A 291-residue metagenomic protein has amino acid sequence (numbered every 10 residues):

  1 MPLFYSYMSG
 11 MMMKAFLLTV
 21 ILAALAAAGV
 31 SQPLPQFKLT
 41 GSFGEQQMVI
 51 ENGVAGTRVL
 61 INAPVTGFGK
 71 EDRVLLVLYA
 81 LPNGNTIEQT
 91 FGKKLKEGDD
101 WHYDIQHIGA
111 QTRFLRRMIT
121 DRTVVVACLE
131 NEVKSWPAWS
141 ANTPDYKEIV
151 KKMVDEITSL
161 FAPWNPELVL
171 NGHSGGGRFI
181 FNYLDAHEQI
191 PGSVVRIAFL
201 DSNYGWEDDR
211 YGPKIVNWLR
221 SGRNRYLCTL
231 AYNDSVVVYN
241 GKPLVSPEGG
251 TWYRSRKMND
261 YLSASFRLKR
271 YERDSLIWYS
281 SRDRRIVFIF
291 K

Functional and structural regions predicted by a protein language model:
A15-L25: Sec-dependent N-terminal signal peptides
G29-L76: A domain-start/cap signature at the N-terminus of enzymes
V65-D121: Short, surface-exposed "cap/lid" segments of acyl-processing enzymes
I87-E88, S135-W139, R178-I180, W206-R210 (+1 more regions): Extracytoplasmic/secreted cell-surface and envelope-processing proteins
G109, C128, V133, P137-F161: Alpha/beta-hydrolase active-site loop
A162-S174, I197: Alpha/beta-hydrolase fold nucleophile elbow
G177-E188: Short glycine-enriched nucleophile-adjacent loop and the immediately C-terminal alpha-helix near the catalytic center
H187-Y279: The feature captures the conserved acid-bearing segment of alpha/beta-hydrolase catalytic domains
